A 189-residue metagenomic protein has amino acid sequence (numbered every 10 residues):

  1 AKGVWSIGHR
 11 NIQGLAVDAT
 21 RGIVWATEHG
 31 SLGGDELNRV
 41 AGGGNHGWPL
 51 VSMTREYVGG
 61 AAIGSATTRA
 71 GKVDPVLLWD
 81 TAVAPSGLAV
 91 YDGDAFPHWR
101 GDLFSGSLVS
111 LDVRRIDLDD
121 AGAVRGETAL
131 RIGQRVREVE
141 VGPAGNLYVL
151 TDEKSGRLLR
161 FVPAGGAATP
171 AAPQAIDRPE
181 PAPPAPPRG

Functional and structural regions predicted by a protein language model:
A1-G126, A144, G156-A172: Beta-propeller domain segments
V136-E138: Repeated scaffold domains used in trafficking and secretory/extracellular systems, primarily beta-propellers
V141: Conserved catalytic network of the ASCE P-loop NTPase/AAA+ motor domain
Y148-T151: Short, exposed beta-strand-loop hairpins at the edges of beta-sheets in extracellular/periplasmic proteins
A168-G189: Compositionally biased, proline/threonine/alanine/serine-rich low-complexity intrinsically disordered stretches
